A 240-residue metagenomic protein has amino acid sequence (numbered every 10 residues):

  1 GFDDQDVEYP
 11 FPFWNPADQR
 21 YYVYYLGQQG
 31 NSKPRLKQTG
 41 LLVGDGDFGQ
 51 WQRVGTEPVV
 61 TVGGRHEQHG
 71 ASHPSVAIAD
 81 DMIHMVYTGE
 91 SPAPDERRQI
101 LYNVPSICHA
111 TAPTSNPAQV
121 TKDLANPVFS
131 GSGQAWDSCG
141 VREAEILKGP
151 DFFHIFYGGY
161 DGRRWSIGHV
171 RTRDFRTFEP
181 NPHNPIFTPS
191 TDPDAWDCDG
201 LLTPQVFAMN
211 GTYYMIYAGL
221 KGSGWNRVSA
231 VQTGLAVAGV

Functional and structural regions predicted by a protein language model:
G1-Q5, F13-H69, A77-C139, L147-D199 (+1 more regions): Beta-rich carbohydrate-recognition and catalytic domains
Q205: Short beta-strand->alpha-helix junction loop in the catalytic core of nucleotide-activated group-transfer enzymes
